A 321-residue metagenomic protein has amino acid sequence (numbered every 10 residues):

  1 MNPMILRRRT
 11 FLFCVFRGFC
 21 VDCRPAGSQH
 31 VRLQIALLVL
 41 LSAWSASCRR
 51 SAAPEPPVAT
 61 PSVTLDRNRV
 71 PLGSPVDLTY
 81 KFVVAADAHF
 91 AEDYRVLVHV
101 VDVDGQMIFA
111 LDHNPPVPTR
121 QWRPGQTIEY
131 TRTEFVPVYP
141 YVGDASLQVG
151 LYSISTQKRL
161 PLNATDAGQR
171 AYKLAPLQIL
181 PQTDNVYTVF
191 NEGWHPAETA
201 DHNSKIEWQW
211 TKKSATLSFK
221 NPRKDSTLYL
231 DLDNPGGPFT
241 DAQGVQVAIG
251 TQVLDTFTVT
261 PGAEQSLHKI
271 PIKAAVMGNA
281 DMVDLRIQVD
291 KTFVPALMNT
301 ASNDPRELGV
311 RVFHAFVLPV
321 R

Functional and structural regions predicted by a protein language model:
N2-L6, T10: Extreme N-terminal basic, low-complexity initiation segments that serve as generic localization/processing leaders
C14, C20-C23: Cysteine-centered motifs
H30: Cationic, low-complexity basic patches in intrinsically disordered or flexible, solvent-exposed regions
Q34-A43: Bacterial N-terminal signal peptides
C48-R321: C-terminal luminal/periplasmic domains and tails of membrane-associated envelope-modifying transferases
